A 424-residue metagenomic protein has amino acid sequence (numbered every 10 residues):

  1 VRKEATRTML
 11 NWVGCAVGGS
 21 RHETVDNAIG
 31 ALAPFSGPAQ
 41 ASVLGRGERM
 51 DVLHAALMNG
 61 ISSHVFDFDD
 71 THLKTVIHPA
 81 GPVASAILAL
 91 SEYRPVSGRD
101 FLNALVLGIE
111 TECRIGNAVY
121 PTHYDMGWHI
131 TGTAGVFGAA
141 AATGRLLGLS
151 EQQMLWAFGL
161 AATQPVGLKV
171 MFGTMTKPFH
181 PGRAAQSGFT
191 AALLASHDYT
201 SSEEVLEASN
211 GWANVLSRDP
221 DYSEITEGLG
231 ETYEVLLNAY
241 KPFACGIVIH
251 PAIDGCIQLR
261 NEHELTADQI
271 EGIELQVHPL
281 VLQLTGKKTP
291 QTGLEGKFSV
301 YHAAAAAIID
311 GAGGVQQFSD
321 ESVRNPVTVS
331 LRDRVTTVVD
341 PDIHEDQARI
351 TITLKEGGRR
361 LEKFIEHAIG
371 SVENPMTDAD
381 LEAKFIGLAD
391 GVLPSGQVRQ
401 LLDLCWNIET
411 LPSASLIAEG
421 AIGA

Functional and structural regions predicted by a protein language model:
V1-V76, K169-A424: Terminal-appendage/accessory-domain detector
L57-H72, V76-S97, L107, T111 (+1 more regions): Function-dense linear segments that define catalytic or interfacial modules in macromolecule-processing proteins
G81-A89, A134, G138-A142, R183 (+2 more regions): Short amphipathic alpha-helical face segments that pack within enzyme cores and frequently flank/anchor catalytic
S91-A191, H197, S202-S209: Glycine-rich, mobile lid/loop segments that gate access to catalytic sites or pores
